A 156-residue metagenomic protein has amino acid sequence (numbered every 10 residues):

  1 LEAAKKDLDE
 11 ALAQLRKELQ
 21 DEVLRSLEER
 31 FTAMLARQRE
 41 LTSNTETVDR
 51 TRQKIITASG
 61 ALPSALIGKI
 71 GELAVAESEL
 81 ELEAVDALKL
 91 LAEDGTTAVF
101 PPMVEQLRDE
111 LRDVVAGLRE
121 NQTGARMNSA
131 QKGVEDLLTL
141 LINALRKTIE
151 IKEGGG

Functional and structural regions predicted by a protein language model:
L1-G156: Mature extracytoplasmic or organellar-lumen-exposed domains after removal of signal/transit peptides
